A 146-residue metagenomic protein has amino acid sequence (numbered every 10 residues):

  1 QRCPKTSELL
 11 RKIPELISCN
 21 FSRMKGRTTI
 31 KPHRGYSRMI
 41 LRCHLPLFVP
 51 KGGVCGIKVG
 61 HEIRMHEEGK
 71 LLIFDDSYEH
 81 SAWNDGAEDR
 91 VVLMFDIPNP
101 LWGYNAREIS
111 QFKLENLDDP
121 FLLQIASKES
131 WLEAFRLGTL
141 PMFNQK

Functional and structural regions predicted by a protein language model:
Q1-L71: Catalytic core of non-heme Fe(II) oxygenases with the double-stranded beta-helix
V54-Q145: Catalytic core of Fe(II)/2-oxoglutarate
